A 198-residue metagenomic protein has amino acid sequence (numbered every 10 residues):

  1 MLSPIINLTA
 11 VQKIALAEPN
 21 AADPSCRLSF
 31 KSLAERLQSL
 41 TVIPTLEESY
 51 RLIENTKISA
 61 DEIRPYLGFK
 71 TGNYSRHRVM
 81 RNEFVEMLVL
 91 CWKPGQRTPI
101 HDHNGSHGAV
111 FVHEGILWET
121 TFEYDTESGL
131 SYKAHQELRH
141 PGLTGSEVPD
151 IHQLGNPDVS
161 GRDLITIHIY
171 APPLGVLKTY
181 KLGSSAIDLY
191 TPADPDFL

Functional and structural regions predicted by a protein language model:
M1-I58: N-terminal leader/capping segments at the start of a protein or of a new domain
P65-P94: A short glycine-rich, His/Asp/Glu-containing loop-to-beta-strand
V89-H103, E147-P149: Conserved short histidine dyad/triad with adjacent acidic residue
P94, G105-T120: Glycine- and acidic-residue-biased ligand/ion/polar-headgroup-sensing regions
A109, S160-V176: A short hydrophobic beta-strand segment most commonly corresponding to one strand of the jelly-roll/cupin
A109, Y124-H152, P192-P195: Short acidic-glycine-tyrosine-enriched beta hairpin
L154-D158: Asparagine-centered strand-capping/turn motif at beta-strand->loop junctions
I167, L174-L198: Extended, aromatic/histidine-rich regions of cofactor-dependent oxidoreductases associated with respiratory
